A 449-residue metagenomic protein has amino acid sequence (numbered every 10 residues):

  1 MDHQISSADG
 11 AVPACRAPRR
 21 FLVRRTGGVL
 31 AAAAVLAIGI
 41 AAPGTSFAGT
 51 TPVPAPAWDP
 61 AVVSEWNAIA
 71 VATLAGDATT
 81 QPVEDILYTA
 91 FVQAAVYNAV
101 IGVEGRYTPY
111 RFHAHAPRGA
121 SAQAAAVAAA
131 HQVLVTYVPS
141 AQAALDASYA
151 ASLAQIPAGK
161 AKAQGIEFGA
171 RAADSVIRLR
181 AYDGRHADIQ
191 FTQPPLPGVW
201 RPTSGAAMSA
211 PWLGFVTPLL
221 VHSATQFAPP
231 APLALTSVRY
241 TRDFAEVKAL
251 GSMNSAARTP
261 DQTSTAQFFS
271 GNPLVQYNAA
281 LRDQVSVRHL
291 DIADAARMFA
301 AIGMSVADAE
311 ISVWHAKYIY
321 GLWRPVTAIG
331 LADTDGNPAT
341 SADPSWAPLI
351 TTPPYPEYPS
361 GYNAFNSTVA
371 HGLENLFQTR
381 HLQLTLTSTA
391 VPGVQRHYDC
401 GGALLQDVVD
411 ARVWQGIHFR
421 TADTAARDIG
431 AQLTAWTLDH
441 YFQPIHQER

Functional and structural regions predicted by a protein language model:
M1-P13: Short, intrinsically disordered terminal tails adjacent to the first/last structured region
Q4, C15-A48: Secretory targeting and sorting signals
G49-R449: Acidic/polar surface patches and capping/hinge elements
